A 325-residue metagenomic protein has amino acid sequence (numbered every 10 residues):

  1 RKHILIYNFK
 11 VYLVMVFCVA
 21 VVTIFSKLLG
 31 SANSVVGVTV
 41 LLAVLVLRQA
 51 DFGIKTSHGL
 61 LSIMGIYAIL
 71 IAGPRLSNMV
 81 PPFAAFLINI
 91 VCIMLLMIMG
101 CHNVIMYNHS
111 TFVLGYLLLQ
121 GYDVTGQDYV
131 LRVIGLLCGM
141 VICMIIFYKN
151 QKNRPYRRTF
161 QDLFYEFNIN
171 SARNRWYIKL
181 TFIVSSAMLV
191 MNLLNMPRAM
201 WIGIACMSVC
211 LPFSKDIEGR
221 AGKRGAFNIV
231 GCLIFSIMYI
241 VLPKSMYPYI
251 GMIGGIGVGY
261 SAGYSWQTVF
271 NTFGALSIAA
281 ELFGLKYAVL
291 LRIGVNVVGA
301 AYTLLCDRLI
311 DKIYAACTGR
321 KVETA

Functional and structural regions predicted by a protein language model:
R1-S110, L114-L233, I237-I253, G257-F270 (+1 more regions): Alpha-helical transmembrane segments and their membrane-interface boundaries that form or gate the permeation pathway
G274: Short glycine/proline-centered loop/turn elements that form peptide/ligand docking sites
